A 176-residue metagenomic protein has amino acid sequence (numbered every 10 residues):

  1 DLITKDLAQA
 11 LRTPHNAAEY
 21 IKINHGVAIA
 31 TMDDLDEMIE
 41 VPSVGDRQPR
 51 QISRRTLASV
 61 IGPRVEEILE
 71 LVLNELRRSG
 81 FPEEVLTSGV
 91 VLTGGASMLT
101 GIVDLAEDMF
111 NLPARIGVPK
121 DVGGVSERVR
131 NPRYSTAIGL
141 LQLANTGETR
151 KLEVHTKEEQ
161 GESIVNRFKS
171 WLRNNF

Functional and structural regions predicted by a protein language model:
D1-F176: Helical "lid/coupling" subdomains associated with nucleotide-phosphate turnover
